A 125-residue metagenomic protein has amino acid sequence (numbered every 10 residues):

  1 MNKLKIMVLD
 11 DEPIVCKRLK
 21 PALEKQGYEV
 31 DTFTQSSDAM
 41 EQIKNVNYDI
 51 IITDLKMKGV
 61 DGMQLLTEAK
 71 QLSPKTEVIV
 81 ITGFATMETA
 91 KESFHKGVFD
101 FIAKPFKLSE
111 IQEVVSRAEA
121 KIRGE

Functional and structural regions predicted by a protein language model:
L4, T34-Q35, D61-Q64: Acidic catalytic/metal-coordinating carboxylates
E12, I51, L55-K56: The short loop immediately C-terminal to the conserved phospho-acceptor aspartate in CheY-like receiver
C16, K58, T82: The feature encodes the CheY-like receiver
K17-K25: Charged docking surfaces used in two-component/phosphorelay signaling
G27-T34, Q42: Short hydrophobic/Thr-rich beta-strand motif most characteristic of the beta2 strand and flanking loop of CheY-like
E41, M63-K75: Short amphipathic alpha-helix used as the core "switch/output" element in two-component signaling
F106-S116: C-terminal output helix
